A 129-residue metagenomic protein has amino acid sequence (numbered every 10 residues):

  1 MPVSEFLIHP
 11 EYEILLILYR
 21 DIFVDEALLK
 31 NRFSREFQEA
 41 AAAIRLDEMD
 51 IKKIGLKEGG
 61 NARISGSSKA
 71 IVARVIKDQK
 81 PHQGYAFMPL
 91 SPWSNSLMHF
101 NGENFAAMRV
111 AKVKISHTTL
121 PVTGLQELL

Functional and structural regions predicted by a protein language model:
M1-L129: Long, contiguous, secondary-structure-rich segments that constitute the structural scaffold of globular domains
